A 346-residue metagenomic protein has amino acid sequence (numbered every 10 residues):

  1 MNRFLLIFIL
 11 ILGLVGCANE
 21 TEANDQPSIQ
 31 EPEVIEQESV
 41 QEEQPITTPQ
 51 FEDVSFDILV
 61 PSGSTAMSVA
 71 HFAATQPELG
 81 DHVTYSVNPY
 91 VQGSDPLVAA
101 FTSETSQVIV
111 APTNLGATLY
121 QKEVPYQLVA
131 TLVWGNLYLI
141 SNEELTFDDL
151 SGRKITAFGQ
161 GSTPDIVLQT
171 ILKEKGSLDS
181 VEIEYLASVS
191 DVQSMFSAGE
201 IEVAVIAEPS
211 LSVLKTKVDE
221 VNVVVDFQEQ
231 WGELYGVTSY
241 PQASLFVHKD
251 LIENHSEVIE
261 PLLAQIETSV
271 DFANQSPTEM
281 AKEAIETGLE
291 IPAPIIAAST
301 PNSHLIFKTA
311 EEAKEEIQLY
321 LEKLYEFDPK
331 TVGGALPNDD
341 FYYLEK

Functional and structural regions predicted by a protein language model:
M1-L5: Positively charged n-region of N-terminal signal peptides that target proteins for export
L14-G16: C-terminal motif of bacterial Sec signal peptides marking the signal peptidase cleavage site
A18-E20: Bacterial signal peptide processing site
E31-P32, E36, E42-L178, I183-E184 (+2 more regions): Short, glycine-/small- and polar/acidic-enriched structural segments that line small-molecule recognition paths
Q76-T84, G152, E229-T238, L305-K314: Short, solvent-exposed loop/beta-turn-alpha elements that line the ligand-binding surface or hinge of extracytoplasmic
T113-L115, S188-E283: Pocket-lining segment of extracytoplasmic ligand-binding domains
I252-F327: Secondary-structure end/capping motifs
Q318-K346: Conserved C-terminal helix/tail region of periplasmic/extracytoplasmic solute-binding proteins
